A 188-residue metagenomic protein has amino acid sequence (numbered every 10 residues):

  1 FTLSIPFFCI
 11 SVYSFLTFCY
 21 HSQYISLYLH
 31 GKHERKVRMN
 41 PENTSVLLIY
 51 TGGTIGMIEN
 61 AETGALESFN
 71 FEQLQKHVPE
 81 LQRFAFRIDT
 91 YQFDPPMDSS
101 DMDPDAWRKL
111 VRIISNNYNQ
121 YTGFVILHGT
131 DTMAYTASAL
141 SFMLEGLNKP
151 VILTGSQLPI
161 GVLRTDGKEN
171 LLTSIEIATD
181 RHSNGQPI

Functional and structural regions predicted by a protein language model:
I10-S14: Intrinsic disorder/low-complexity segments
Y20-R38: Short, Lys/Arg-enriched N-terminal segments with co-localized hydrophobic residues within the first ~10-30 amino acids
N40-I188: Active-site histidine-anchored catalytic micro-motif
